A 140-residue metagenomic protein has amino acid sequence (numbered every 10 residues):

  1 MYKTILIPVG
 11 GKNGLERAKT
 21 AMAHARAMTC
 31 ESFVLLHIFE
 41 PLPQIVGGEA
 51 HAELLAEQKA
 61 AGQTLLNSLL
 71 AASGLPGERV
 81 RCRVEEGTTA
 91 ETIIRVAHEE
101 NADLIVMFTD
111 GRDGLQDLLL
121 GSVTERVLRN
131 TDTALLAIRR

Functional and structural regions predicted by a protein language model:
M1, H24, A71-I105: Structural beta-alpha unit
K3-E49: Small/aliphatic-rich secondary-structure junction motif
V34-L36, R81-E85, L136: General small-molecule cofactor/ligand-binding pocket signal
H51-L55, E99-E100, V123-T124: Short, hinge-like loop/turn segments at secondary-structure boundaries
A52-T64: A short acidic, glycine-rich active-site loop that binds or catalyzes chemistry on phosphate/adenosine moieties
M107-R126: Glycine-rich, Arg-bearing micro-motifs that act as flexible, cationic patches
N130-R140: Short, flexible loop segments at boundaries between secondary-structure elements
